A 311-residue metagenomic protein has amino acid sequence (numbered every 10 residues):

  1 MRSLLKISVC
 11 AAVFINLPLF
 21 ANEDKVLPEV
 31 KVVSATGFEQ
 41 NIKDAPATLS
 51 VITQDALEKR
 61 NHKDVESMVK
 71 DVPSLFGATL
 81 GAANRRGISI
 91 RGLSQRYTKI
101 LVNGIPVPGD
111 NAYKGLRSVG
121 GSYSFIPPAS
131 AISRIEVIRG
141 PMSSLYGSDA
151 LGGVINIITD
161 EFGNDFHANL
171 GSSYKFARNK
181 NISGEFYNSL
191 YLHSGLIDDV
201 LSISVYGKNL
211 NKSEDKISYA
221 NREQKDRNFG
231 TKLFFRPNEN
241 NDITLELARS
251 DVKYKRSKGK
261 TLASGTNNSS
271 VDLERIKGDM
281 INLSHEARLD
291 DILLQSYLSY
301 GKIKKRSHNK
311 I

Functional and structural regions predicted by a protein language model:
L27-R60, G87, N111, L116-R117: N-terminal periplasmic "start-of-domain" segments of outer-membrane beta-barrel proteins
A47-V65, I90-L93, G120-Y123, F176-R178: Short, polar/charged loop or turn motifs at beta-strand boundaries
V65-M68, G87-S89, L101-N103, G120-F125 (+3 more regions): N-terminal periplasmic accessory domains that precede and gate Gram-negative outer-membrane beta-barrel machines
E66-G109: Extracytoplasmic beta-strand/coil segments of soluble accessory domains associated with Gram-negative outer-membrane
R86, L151-G153, F186-L190, R227-T231 (+2 more regions): Hydrophobic, lipid-facing positions within transmembrane beta-strands of outer-membrane proteins
P106-R139: Short acidic/polar hinge/loop motifs at secondary-structure boundaries that mediate gating or recognition
G163-E274: Periplasmic-side early beta-strands and strand-to-turn transitions of outer-membrane beta-barrels
R236-D251, D272-I311: Face-selective signature of the C-terminal outer-membrane beta-barrel domain
